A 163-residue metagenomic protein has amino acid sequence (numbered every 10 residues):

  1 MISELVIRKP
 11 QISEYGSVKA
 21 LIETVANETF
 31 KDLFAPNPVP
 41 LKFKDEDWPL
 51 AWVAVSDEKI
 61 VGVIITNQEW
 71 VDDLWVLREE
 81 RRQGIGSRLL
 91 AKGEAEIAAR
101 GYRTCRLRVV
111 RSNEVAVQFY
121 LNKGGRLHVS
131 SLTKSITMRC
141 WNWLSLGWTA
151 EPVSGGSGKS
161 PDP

Functional and structural regions predicted by a protein language model:
I12-K44, P49: Conserved GNAT-fold acetyl-CoA-binding loop/helix
L21-T24, T66, A95, N122: Residues within well-ordered alpha-helical secondary structure of globular protein domains
A51, R103-Q118, N122-P163: C-terminal "cap" of GNAT-fold acetyltransferases
V53, E58-W75: Conserved beta-strand in the GNAT
V71-R82, V109-V110: A short, internal acetyl-CoA/4′-phosphopantetheine-binding micro-motif in the GNAT/acyltransferase core
R82-A95, Q118, N122: Conserved acetyl-CoA-binding loop-helix of GNAT-fold acetyltransferases
